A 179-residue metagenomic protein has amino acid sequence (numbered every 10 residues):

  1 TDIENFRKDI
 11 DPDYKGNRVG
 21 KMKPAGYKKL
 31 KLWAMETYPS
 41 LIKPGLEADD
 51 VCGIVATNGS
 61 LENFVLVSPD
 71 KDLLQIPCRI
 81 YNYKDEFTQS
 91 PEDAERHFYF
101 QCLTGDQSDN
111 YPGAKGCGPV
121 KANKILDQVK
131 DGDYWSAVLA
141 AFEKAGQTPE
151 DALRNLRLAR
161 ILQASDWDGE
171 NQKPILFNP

Functional and structural regions predicted by a protein language model:
T1-E4, D9-I10: Short loop/turn segments at strand-loop or loop-helix junctions that form parts of catalytic or ligand-binding pockets
P12-Y14: Charged, often glycine-rich, active-site loop that binds/positions anionic groups
G16-N178: Extended two-metal-dependent nuclease catalytic cores across DNA- and RNA-processing enzymes
